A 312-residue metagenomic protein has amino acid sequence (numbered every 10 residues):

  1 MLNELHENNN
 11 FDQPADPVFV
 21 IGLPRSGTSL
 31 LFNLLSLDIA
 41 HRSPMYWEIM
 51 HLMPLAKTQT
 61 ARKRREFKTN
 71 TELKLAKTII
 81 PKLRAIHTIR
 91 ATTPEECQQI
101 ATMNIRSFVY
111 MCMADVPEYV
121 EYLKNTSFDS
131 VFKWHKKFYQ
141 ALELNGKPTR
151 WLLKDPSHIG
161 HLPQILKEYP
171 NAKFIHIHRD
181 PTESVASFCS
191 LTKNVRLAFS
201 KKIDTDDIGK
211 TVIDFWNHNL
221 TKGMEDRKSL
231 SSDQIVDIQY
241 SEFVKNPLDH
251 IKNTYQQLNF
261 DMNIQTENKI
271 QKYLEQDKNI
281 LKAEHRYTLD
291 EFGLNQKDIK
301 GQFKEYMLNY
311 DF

Functional and structural regions predicted by a protein language model:
M1, N8-N9, D115-K133, L142-G146 (+1 more regions): PAPS-dependent sulfotransferases, especially Golgi type II membrane carbohydrate sulfotransferases
M1-L23: Long amphipathic N-terminal alpha/beta scaffold segment
V20-L37: Glycine-rich phosphate-binding P-loop
I21-L23, L152-P156, Y240: Short His-Asn-centered micro-motif
L37-W47: Post-Walker A helix-loop "phosphate-sensing" segment adjacent to the P-loop in P-loop NTPases
M50-W151: PAPS-dependent sulfation machinery
K154-D155, I165-S190: Conserved phosphate-donor/acceptor-positioning beta-strand/loop module used by diverse small-molecule
H158-L162, T182-V185, V244-P247: Flexible loop/turn segments at secondary-structure boundaries
